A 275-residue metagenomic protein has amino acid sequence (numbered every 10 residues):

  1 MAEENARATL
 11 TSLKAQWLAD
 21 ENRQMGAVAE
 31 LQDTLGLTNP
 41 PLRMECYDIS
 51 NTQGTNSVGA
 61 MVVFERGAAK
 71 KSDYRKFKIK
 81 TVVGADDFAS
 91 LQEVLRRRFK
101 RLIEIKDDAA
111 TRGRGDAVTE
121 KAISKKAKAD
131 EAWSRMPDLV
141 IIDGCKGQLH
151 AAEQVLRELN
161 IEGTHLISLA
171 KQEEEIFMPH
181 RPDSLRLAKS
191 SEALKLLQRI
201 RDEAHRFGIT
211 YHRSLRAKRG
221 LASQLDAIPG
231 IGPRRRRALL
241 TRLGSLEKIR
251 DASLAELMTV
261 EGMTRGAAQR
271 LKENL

Functional and structural regions predicted by a protein language model:
M1-L275: Acidic, glycine-enriched active-site microenvironments
